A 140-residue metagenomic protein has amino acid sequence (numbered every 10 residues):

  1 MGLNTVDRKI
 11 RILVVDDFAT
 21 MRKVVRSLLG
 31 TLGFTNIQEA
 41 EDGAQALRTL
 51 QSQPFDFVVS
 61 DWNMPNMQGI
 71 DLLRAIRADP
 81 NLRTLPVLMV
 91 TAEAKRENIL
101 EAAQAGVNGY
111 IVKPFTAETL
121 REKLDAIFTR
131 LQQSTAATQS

Functional and structural regions predicted by a protein language model:
A19-Q38: Two-component/phosphorelay signaling modules centered on CheY-like receiver
R26, D71, A94-G109: Alpha4 helix (beta4-alpha4-beta5 surface) of REC/receiver domains from two-component response regulators
E39-F57: Acidic, metal-coordinating helix/loop segments flanking the phosphotransfer/catalytic sites of two-component signaling
D42-Q45, Q68-R74: Acidic catalytic/metal-coordinating carboxylates
V59-D61: Active-site T/S-Asp motif of two-component receiver
M64: Receiver (REC) domain active-site loop signature in two-component systems and cognate sites in sensor histidine kinases
F115-L124: C-terminal output helix
